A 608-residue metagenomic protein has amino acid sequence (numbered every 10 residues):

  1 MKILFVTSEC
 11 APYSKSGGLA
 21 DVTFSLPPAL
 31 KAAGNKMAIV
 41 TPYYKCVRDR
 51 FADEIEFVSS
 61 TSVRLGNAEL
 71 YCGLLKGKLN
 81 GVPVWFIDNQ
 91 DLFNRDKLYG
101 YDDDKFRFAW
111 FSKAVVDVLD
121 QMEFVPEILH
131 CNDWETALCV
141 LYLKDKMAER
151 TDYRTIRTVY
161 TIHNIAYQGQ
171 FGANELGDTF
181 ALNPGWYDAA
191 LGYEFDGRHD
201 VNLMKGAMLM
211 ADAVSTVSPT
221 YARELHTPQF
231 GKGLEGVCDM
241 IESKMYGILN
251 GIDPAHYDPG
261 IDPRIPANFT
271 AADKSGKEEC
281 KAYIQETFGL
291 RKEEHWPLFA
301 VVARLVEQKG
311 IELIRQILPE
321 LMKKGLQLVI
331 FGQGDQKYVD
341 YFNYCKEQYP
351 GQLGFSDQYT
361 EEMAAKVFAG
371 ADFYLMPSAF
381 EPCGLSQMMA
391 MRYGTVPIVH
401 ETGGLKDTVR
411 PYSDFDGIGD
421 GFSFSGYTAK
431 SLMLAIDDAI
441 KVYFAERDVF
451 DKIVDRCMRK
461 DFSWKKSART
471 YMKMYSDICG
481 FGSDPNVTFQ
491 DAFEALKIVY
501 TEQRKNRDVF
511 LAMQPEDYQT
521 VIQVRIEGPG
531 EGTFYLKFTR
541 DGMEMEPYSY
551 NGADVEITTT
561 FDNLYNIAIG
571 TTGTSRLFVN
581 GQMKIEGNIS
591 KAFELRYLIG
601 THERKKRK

Functional and structural regions predicted by a protein language model:
M1-D484: Catalytic cores of nucleotide-sugar-dependent glycosyltransferases that transfer UDP/GDP/TDP-activated
D484-K608: Feature captures hydrophobic
